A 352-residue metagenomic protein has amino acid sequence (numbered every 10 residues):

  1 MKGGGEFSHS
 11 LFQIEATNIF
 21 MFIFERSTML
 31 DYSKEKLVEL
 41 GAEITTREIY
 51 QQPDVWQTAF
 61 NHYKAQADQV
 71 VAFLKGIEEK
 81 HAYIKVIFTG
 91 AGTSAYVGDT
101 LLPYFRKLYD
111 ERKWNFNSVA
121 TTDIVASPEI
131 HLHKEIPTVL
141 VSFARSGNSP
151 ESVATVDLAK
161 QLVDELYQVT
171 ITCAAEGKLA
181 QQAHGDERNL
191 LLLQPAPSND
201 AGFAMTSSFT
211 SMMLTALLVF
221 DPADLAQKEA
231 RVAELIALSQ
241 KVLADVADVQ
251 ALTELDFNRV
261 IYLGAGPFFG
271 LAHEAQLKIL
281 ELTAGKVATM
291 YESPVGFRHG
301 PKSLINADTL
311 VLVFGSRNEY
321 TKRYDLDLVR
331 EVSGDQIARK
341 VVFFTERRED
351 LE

Functional and structural regions predicted by a protein language model:
K2-G5: Intrinsically disordered, glycine-rich low-complexity segments
L11-T28: Short, Lys/Arg-enriched N-terminal segments with co-localized hydrophobic residues within the first ~10-30 amino acids
M29-V55: N-terminal amphipathic/basic leader segments beginning at the initiator methionine
K36-E39, T45, T58-A59, I77-K80 (+1 more regions): Low-complexity, highly charged intrinsically disordered N-terminal segments that act as targeting/localization
T45, T93-L101, E274, K278-E281: Conserved phosphate/anionic-ligand binding catalytic regions in large, soluble enzymes, centered on
E48, A59-A82, H184-L312: Active-site phosphate/pyrophosphate-binding segments
E79-V232, F314-L351: Glycine-rich phosphate-binding loops that contact phosphosugars or nucleotide phosphates
